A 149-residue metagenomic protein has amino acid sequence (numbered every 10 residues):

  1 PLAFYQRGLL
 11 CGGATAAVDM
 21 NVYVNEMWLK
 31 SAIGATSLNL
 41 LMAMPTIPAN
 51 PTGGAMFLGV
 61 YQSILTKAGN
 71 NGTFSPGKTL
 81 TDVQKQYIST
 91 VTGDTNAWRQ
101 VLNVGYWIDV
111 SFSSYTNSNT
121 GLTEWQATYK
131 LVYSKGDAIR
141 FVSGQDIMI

Functional and structural regions predicted by a protein language model:
P1-V18: Membrane-embedded hairpin module used as a gating/binding unit in multi-pass transport and secretion proteins
G13-I149: Structured, hydrophobic secondary-structure cores that serve as assembly/anchoring elements
